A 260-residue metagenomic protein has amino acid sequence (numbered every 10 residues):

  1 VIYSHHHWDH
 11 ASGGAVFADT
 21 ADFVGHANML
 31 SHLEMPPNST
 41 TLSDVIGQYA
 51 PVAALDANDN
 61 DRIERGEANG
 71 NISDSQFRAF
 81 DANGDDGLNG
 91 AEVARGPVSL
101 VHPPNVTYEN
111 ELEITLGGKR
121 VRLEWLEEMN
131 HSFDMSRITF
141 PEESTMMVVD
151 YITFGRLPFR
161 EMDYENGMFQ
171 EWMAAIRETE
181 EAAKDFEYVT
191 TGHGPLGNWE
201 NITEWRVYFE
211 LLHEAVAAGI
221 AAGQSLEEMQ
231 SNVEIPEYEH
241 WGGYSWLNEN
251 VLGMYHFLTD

Functional and structural regions predicted by a protein language model:
V1-L55, R62-E113, F133: Active-site HxH/HxHxD metal-binding segment of metal-dependent hydrolases
H5, F17, F23, Y108 (+5 more regions): Divalent metal-coordination and catalytic microenvironments
H6-A11, M29-H32, A94-R95, I114 (+6 more regions): Solvent-exposed loop/turn segments at secondary-structure junctions within structured extracellular/periplasmic domains
V16-D19, A174, L211-E214: Alpha-helical scaffolding segments of alpha/beta enzyme cores, especially the outer helices of TIM-barrel or partial
A21, N28, G118, P141-S144: Short loop segments at secondary-structure junctions
N58-F80, G84-G96, N130, E180-F186 (+1 more regions): Accessory terminal helices/loops
V93-G96, G117-L123: Short Pro/Gly-enriched beta-strand edge/turn motifs at strand-loop
E113, R120, E124-L211: Metallo-beta-lactamase
